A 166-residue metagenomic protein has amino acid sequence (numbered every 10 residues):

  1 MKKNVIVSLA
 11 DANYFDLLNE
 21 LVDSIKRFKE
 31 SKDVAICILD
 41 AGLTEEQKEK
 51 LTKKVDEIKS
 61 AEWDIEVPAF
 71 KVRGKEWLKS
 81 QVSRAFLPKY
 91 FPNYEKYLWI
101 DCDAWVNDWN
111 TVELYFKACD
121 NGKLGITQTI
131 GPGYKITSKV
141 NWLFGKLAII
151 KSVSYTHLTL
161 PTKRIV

Functional and structural regions predicted by a protein language model:
M1-L158: Glycosyltransferase catalytic domains, chiefly GT-A lineage
H157-V166: Single conserved hydrophobic/aromatic residue that forms the stacking wall/gate of nucleotide- or nucleobase-binding
